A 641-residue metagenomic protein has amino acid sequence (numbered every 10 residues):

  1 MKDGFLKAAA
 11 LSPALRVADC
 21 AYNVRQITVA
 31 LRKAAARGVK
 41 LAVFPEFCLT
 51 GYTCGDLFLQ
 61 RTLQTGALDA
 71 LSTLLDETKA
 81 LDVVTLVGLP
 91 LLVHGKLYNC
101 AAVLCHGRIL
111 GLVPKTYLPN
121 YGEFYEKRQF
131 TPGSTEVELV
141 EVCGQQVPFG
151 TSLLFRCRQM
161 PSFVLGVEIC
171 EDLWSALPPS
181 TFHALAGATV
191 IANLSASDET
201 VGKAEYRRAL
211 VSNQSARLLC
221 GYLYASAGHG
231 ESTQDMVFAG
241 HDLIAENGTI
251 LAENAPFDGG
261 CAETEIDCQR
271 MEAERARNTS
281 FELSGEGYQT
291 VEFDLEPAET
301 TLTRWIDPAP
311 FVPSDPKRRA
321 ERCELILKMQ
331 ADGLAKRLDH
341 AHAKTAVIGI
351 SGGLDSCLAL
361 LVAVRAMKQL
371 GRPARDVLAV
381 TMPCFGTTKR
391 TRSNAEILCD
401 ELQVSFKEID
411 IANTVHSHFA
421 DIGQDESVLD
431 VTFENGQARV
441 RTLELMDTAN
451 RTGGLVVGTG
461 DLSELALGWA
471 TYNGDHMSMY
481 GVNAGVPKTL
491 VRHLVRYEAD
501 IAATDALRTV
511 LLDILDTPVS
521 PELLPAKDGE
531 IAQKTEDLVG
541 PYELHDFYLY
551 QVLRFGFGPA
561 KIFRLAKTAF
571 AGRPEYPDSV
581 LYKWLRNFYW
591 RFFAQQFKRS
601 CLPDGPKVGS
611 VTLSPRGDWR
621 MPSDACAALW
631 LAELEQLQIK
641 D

Functional and structural regions predicted by a protein language model:
M1-V347, R365-A374, E401, F406: Enzyme catalytic cores with a strong preference for nitrogen-chemistry domains
K7, P161-F163, C220, S232 (+4 more regions): ATP/NTP-dependent adenylation/nucleotidyl-transfer catalytic domains that generate, transfer, or process NMP-activated
